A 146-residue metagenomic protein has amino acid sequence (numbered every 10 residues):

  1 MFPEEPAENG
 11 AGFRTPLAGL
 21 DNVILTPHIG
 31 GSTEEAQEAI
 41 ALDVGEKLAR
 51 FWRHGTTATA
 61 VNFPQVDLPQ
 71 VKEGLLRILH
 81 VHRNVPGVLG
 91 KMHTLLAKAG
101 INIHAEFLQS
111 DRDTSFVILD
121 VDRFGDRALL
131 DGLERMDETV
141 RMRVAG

Functional and structural regions predicted by a protein language model:
M1-Q70, F116, G146: Rossmann-like dinucleotide-binding domain for NAD(H)/NADP(H)
A58-G146: A conserved regulatory-domain signal marking ACT and ACT-like small-molecule sensing domains and adjacent regulatory
